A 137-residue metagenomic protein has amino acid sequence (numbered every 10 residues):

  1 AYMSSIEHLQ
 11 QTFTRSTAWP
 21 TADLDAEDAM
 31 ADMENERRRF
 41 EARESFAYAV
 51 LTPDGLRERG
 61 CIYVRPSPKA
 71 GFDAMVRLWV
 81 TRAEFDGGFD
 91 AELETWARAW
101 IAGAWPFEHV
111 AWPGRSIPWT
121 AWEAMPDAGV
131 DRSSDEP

Functional and structural regions predicted by a protein language model:
A1-E84, T95-W96, W100-P137: GNAT-family acyltransferases
